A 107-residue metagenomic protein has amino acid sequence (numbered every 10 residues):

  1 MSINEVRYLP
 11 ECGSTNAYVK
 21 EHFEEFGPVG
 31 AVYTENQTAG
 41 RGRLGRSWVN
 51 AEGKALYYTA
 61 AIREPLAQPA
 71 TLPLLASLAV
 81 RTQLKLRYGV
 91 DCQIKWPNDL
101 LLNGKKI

Functional and structural regions predicted by a protein language model:
M1-V90, K106-I107: N-terminal lobe of the biotin/lipoate ligase/transferase fold
D91-G104: Catalytic palm active-site di-aspartate
